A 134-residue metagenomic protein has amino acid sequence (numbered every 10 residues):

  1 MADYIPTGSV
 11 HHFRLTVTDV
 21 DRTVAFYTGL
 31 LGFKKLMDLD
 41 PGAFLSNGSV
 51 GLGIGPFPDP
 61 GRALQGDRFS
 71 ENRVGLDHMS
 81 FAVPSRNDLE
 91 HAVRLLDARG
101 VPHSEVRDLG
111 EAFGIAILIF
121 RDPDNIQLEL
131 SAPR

Functional and structural regions predicted by a protein language model:
M1-D21, L76-M79, R134: N-terminal beta-strand motif that seeds the catalytic metal site of vicinal oxygen chelate
M1-P6, V93-R134: Vicinal oxygen chelate
S9, L39, G75, G114: Exposed loop/turn and edge beta-strand positions of beta-sandwich/beta-sheet ligand-binding modules
T16, S80-P84, R121: Short hydrophobic/aromatic beta-strand micro-patches that form the beta-sheet surface supporting nucleotide- or nucleic
D19-K34: Amphipathic alpha-helical segments
R22-V24, R86-H91: Short, conserved charged micro-motifs
G32-D38, H103-V106: Short secondary-structure junctions
K34-R73, Q127-A132: Conserved short beta-strand elements that form part of the metal-binding/catalytic scaffold of enzyme active sites
